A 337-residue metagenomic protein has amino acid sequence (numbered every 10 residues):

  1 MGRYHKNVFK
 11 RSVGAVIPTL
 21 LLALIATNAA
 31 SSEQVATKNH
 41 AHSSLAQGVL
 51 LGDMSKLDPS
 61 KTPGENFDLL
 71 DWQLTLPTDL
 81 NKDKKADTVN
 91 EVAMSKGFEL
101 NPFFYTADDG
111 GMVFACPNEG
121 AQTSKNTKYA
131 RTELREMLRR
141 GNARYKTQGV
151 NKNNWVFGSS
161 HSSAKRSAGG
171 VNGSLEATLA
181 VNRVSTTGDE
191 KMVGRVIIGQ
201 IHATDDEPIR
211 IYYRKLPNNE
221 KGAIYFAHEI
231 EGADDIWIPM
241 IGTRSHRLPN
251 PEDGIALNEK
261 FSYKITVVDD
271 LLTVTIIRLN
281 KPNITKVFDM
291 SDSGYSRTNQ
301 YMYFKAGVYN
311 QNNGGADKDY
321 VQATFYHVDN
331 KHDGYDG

Functional and structural regions predicted by a protein language model:
M1-K10: N-terminal secretory signal peptides that target proteins for export/translocation
A15-I25: Bacterial N-terminal signal peptides
T27-T37: Signal peptide processing junction and immediate N-terminal pro/mature segment of secreted/exported proteins
H42, Q47-L74, T186-G188, M290-G337: Ligand-recognition surfaces built from glycine- and aromatic
K84-T106: Extracellular glycan-recognition surfaces and repeat-rich motifs
G97, F104-G232: Secretory/extracellular carbohydrate-interaction modules and structurally similar beta-sandwich "look-alikes"
A177, E259-V267, L272-I276: Short tryptophan-centered beta-strand motifs in secreted/extracellular beta-sheet-rich domains of glycan-recognition
I230-S262: Short, aromatic/His-centered strand-loop micro-motif at the edge of beta-sheets
